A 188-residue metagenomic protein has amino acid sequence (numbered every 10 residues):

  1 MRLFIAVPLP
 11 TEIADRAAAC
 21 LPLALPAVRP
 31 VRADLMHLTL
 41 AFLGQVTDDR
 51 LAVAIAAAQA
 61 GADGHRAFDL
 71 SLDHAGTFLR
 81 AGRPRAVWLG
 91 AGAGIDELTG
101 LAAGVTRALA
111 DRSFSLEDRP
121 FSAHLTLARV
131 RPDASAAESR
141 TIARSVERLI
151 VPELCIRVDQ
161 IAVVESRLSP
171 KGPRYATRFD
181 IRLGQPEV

Functional and structural regions predicted by a protein language model:
M1-V188: Histidine-dependent nucleotide/RNA phosphoesterase domain, centered on the 2H-phosphoesterase fold with its duplicated
